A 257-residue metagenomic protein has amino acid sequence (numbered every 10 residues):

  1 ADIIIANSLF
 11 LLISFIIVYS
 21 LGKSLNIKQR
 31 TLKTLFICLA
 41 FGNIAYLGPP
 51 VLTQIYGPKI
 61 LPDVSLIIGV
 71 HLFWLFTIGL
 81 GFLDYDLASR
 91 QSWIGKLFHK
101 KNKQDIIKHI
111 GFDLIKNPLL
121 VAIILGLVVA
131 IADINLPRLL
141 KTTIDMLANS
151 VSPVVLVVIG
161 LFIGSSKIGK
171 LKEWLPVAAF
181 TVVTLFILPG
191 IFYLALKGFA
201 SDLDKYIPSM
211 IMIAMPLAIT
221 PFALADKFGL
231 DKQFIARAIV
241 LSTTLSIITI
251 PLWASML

Functional and structural regions predicted by a protein language model:
A1-L257: Alpha-helical transmembrane segments of multi-pass small-molecule/ion transporters
